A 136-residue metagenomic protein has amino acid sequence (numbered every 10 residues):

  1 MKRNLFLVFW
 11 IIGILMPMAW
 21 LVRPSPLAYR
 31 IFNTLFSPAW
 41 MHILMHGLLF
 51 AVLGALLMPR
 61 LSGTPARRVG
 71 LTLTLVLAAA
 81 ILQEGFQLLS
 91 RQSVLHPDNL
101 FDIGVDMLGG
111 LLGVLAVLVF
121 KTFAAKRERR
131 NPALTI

Functional and structural regions predicted by a protein language model:
M1-F101, M107-I136: Bulky hydrophobic segments
